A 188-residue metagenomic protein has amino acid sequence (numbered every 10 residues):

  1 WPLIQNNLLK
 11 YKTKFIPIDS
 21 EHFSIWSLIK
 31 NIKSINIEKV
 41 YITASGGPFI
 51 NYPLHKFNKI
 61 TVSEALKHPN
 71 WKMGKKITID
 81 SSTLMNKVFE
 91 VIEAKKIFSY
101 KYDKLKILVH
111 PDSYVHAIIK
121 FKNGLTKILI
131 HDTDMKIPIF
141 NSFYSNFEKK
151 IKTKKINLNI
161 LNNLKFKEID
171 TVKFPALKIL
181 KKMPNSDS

Functional and structural regions predicted by a protein language model:
W1-S188: Catalytic, metal-anchored helix/loop core of enzyme active sites in primary metabolism
